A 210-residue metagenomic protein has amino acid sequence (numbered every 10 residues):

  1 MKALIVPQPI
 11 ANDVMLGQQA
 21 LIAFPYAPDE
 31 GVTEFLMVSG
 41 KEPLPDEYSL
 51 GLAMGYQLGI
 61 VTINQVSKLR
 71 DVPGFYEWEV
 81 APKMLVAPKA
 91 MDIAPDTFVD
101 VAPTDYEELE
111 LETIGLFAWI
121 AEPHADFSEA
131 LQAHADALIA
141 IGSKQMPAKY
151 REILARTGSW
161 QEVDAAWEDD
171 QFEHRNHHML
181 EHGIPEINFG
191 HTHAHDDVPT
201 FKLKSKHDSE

Functional and structural regions predicted by a protein language model:
M1-E210: Structured alpha/beta reader/binder surfaces that contact nucleic acids or chromatin modification marks
